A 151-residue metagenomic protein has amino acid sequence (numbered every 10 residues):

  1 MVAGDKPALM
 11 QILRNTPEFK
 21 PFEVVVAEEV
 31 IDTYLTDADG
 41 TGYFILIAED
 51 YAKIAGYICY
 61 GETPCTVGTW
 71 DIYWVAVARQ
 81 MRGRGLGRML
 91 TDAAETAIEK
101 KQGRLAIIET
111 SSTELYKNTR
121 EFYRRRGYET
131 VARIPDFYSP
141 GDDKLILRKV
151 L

Functional and structural regions predicted by a protein language model:
M1-Q11, F22: A short beta-loop-alpha structural element at the N-terminal edge of CoA-dependent acyl/N-acetyltransferase catalytic
P21-E49, C59: Active-site rim helix/loop that mediates acceptor-substrate recognition in acyltransferases
Y43, D142-I146: Short hydrophobic/aromatic beta-strand or adjacent loop that forms the aromatic wall/cage of a ligand/substrate-binding
I47, K53-E62, D71, A76: Conserved beta-strand in the GNAT
T63-Y73, R82, K101-R104, D143: A conserved beta-turn-beta hairpin within the catalytic core of GNAT-like acetyltransferases that forms part
V77, G83-T96, E121-R125: Conserved acetyl-CoA-binding loop-helix of GNAT-fold acetyltransferases
R82, I107-T119, F137-G141: Conserved beta-strand-loop-alpha-helix junction that forms the acyl-donor binding cleft
T91, I98-S111: Conserved GNAT acetyl-CoA-binding A-motif
